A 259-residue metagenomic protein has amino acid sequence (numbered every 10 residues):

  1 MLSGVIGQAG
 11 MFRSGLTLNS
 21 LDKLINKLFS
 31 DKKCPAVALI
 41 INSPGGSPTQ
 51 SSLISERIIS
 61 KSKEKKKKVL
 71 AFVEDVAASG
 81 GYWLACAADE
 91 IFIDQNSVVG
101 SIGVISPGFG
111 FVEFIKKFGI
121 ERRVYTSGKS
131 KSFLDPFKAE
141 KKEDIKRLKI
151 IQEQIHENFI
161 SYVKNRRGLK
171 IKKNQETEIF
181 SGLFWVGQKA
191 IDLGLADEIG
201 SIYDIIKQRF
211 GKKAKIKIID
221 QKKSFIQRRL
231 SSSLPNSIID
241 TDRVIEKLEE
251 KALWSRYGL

Functional and structural regions predicted by a protein language model:
M1-D94, I105-L259: N-terminal organellar transit peptides
V98-V104: Active-site loop architecture of trypsin-fold serine endopeptidases
